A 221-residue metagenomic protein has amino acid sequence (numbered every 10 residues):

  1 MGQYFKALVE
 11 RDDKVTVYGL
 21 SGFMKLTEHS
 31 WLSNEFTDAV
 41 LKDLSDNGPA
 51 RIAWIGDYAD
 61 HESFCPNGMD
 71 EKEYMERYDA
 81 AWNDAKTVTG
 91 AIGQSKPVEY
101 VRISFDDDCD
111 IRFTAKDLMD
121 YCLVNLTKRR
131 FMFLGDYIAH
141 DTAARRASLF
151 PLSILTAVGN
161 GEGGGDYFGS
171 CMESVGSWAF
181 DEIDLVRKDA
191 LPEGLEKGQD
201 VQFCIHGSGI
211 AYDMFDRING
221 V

Functional and structural regions predicted by a protein language model:
M1-F23: Short, extreme N-terminal segment that most often corresponds to the first beta-strand
T27-E28: Short aromatic loop motif centered on NTY/YTY
L32-V221: Low-complexity intrinsically disordered segments
